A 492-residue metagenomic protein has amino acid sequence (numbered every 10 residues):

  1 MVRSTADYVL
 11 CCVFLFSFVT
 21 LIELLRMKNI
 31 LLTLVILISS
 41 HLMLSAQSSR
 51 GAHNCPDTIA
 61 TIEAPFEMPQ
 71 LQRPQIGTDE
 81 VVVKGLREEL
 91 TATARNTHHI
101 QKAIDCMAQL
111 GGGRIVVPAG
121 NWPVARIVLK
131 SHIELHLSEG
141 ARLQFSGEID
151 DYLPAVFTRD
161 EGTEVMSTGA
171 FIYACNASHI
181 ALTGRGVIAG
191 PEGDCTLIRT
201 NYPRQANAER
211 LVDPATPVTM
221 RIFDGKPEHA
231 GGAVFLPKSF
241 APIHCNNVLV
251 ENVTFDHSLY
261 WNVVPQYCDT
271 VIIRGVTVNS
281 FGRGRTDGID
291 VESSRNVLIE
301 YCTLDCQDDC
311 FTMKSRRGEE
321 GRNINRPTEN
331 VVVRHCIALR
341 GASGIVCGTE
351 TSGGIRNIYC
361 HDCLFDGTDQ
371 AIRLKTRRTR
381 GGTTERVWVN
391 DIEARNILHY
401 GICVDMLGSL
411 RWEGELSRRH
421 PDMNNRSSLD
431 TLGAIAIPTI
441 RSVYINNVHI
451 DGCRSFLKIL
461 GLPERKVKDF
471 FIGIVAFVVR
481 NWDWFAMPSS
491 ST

Functional and structural regions predicted by a protein language model:
C11-C12: Cysteine-centered motifs
E23-L34, L42-V116, N121-E134, S138-H244 (+9 more regions): Extracellular "leader-to-stem" segments immediately downstream of a signal peptide or signal-anchor in secreted/lumenal
G112, P123-R126, S146-E148, T168 (+12 more regions): Short glycine/acidic-rich loop motifs that flank beta-strands on beta-rich extracellular proteins
E139-G140, S178-V187, N246-D256, D269-S280 (+8 more regions): Right-handed parallel beta-helix
T351, T368-T492: Extracellular beta-rich repeat passengers
